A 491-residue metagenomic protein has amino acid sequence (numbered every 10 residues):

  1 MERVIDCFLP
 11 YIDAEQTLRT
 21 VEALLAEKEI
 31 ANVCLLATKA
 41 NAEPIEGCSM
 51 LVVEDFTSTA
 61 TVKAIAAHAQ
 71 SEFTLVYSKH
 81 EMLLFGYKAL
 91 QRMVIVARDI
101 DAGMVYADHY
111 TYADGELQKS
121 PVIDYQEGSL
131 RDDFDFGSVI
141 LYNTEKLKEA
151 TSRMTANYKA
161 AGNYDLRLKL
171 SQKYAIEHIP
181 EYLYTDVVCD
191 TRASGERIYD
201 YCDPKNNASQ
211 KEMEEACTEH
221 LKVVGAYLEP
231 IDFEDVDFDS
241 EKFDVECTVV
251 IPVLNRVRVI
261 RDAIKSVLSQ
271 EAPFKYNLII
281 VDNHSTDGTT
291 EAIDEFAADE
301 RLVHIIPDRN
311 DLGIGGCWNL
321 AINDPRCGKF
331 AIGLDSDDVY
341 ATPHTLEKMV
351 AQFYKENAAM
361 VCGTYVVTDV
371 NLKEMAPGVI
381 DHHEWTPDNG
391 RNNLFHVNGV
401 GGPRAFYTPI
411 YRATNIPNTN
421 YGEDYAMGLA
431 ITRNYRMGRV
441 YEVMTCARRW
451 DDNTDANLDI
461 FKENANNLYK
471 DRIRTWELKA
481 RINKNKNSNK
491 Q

Functional and structural regions predicted by a protein language model:
I5-Q16, E27, T38, C247-V259 (+3 more regions): A conserved hydrophobic helix/loop-capping motif in glycosyltransferases and polysaccharide synthases
E22-A31, K265-K275: Short, acidic, metal-binding catalytic loop of nucleotide-sugar glycosyltransferases
A37-P44, M82, D282-E291, N310: A conserved acidic beta->alpha catalytic loop
D55-A69, D308-R326: Glycine-rich, basic loop-to-helix element that forms the pyrophosphate-binding segment of sugar-nucleotide handling
S71-L84, G328-V339: Short beta-strand-to-loop acidic/aromatic patch adjacent to the donor-nucleotide binding site
M82, Y87-K119, H344-P377: Conserved donor NDP-sugar-binding/catalytic core segment of glycosyltransferases
Q118-Y142, E384-A405: A recurrent flexible, glycine/aromatic-enriched loop bordering the glycosyltransferase active site that acts as
N157-L166, N420-M427: Acidic donor-binding loop at a coil-to-helix junction in glycosyltransferase catalytic cores that engages
